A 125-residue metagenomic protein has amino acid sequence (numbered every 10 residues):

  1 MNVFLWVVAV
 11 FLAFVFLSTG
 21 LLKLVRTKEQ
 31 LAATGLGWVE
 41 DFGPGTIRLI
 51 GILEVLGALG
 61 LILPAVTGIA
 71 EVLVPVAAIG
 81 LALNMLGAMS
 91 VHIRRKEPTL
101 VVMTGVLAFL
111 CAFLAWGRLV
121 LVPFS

Functional and structural regions predicted by a protein language model:
M1-S125: Membrane-interface extramembranous regions
